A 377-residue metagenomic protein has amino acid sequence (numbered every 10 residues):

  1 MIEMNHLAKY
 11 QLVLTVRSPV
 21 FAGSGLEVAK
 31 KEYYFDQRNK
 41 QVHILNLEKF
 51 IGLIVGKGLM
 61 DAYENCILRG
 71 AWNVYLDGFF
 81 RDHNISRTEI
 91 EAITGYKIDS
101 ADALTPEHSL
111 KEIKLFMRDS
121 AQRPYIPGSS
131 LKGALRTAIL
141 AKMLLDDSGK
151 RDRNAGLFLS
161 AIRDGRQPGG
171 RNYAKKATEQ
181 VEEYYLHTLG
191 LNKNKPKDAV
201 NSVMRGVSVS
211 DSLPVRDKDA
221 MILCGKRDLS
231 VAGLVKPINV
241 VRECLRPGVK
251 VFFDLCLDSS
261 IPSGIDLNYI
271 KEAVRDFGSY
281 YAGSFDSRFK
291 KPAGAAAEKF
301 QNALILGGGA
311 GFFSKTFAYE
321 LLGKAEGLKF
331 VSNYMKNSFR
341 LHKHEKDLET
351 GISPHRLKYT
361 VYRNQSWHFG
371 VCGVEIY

Functional and structural regions predicted by a protein language model:
M1-L68, K197-Y377: Basic polyanion-binding and macromolecular-assembly surfaces
N73-D119, R123-P127, A134-V240, K315-Y319 (+5 more regions): Extended, compositionally biased
Y125, S129, G264-L267: Generic detection of long, well-ordered alpha-helical segments
